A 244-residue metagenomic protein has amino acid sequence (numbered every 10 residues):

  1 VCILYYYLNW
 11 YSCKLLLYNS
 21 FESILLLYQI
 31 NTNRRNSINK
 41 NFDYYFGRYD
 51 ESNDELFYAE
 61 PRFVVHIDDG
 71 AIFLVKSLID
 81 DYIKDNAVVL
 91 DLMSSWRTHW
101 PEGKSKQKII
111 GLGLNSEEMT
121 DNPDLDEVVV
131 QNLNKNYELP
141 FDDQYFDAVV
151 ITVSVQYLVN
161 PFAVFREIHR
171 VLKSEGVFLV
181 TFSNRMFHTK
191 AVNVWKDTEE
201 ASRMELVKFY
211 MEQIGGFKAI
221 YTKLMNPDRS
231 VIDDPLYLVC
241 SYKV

Functional and structural regions predicted by a protein language model:
S37-Y82: Class I SAM-dependent methyltransferase Rossmann-like catalytic core, especially the SAM/SAH-binding loop
D81, N86-E138: Class I SAM-dependent methyltransferase SAM/SAH-binding core
N136-V149: A short acidic, Gly/Pro-enriched loop at the edge of an enzyme's catalytic core that lines a small-molecule cofactor
D147-P161: A short SAM/SAH-binding and catalytic strip from SAM-dependent methyltransferases
F162-V177: A short glycine-rich, Lys/Arg-flanked "PGG" loop and its adjoining helix->strand segment in the class I
L179-K208: Conserved class I S-adenosyl-L-methionine
G215-G216, D228-V244: Core SAM-dependent methyltransferase catalytic element
